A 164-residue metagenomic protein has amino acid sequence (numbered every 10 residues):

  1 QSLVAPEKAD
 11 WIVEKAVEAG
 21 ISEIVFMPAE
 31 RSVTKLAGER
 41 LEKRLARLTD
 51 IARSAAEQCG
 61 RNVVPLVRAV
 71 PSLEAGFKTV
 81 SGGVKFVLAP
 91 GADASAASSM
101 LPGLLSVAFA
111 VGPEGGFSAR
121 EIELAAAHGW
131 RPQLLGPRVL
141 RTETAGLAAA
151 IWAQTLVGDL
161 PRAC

Functional and structural regions predicted by a protein language model:
Q1-F86: RNA substrate-binding interface of SAM-dependent RNA methyltransferases
Q1-S2, E114, R138, T142: Glycine- and other small-residue-rich loops at beta-strand/loop junctions that grip anionic moieties
E14, E18, E57, E114 (+2 more regions): Acidic-residue sensor for enzyme active/binding pockets
K15-A19, L101-L105, L124-H128, A150: Short, solvent-exposed amphipathic alpha-helical segments in soluble enzyme and RNA/protein-processing domains
P71-F77, D93-S95, V139-L140: A short acidic, often aromatic-flanked loop/helix-cap motif at beta-alpha or helix-coil junctions that lines enzyme
V80-I122, R131-Q133: Active-site/ligand-binding-proximal alpha/beta "capping" segment
A119-C164: Structured adenosyl-cofactor binding patch, chiefly the S-adenosyl-L-methionine
